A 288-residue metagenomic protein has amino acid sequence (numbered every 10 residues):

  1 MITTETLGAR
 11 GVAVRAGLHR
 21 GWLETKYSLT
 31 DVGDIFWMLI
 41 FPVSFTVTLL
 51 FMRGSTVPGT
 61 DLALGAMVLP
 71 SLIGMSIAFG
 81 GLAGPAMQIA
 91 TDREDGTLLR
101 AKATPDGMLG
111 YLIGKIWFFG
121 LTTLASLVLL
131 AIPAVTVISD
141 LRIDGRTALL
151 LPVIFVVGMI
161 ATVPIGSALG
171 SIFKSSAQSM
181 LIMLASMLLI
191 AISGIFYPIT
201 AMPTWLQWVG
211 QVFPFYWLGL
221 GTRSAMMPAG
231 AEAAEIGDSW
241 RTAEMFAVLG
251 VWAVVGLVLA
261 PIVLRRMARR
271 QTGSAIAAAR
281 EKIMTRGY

Functional and structural regions predicted by a protein language model:
M1-F41, R269, G273, G287: Aromatic- and glycine-rich beta-strand/loop motifs that create alpha-glucan
I2-T4, A243-Y288: Junction motif at the cytosolic side of a transmembrane helix
T30-S55, G65-G84, L124-S126, M183-S193 (+1 more regions): Hydrophobic alpha-helical transmembrane segments of multi-pass membrane transport/permease proteins
S44-T48, G65-V137: Hydrophobic alpha-helical transmembrane segments of multi-pass membrane transport proteins
T48-T56, G170-Y216: Transmembrane helix segments
G59-Q88, I154-P164, S171, A260-P261: Hydrophobic alpha-helical transmembrane segments of membrane proteins
M108, I113-M187, T242-F246, G250 (+1 more regions): Alpha-helical transmembrane segments and their short interhelical loops
S193-G256: Membrane-interfacial helix-loop-helix junctions in multi-pass membrane proteins
